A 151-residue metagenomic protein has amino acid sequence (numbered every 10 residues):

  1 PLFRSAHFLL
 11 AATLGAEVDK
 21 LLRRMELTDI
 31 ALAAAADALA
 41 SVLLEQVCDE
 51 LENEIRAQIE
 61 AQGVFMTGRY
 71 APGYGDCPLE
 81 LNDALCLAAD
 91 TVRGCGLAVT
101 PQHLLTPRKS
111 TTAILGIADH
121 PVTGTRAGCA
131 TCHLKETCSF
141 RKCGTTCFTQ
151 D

Functional and structural regions predicted by a protein language model:
H7-A40: Short acidic, glycine/tyrosine-flanked loop/strand segments centered on an H-E-D-like triad
A11, L32-C48, Y70-P72, C77: Long, charge-dense
L22, R141-G144: Short conserved micro-motifs at the rims of enzyme active sites and ligand-binding pockets
L22, R56, N82-C86: Generic detector of well-ordered alpha-helical segments enriched in charged/polar residues, highlighting helical
V42, E54, Q58, K135: Change "in soluble alpha/beta enzymes" to "in soluble alpha/beta proteins
V47-T67: Structured, non-membrane catalytic/scaffold regions adjacent to prosthetic-group chemistry
Q62-F140, Q150-D151: Short terminal or interdomain "cap/linker" segment that borders an active site or interface and mediates
